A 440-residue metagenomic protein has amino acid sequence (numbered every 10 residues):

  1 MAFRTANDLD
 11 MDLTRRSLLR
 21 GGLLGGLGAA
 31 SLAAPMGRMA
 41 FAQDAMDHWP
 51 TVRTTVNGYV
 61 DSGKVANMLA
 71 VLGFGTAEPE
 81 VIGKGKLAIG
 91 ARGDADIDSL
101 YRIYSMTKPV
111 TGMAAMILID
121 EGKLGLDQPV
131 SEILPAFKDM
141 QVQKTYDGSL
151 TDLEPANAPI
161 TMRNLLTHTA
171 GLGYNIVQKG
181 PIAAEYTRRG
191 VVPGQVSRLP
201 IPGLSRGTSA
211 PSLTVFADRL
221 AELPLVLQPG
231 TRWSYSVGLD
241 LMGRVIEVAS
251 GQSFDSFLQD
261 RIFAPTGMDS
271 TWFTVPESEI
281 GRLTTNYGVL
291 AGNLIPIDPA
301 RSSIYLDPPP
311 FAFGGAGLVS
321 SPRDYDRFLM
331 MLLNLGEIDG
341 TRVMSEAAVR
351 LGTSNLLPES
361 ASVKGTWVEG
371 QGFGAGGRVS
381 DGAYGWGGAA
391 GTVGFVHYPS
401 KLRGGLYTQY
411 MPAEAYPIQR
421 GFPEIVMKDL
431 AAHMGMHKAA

Functional and structural regions predicted by a protein language model:
M1-S17, S31: N-terminal secretory signal peptides
A40-A42: Boundary at the C-terminal end of the N-terminal hydrophobic targeting segment
A45-I103, K123-G125, D139-T151, D381: Short, conserved catalytic-motif segment at the N-terminal edge
P50-N57, T76, R102-V130, L239-E247 (+2 more regions): Active-site SXXK
P79-V81, Q141-G382: Short, surface-exposed loop or secondary-structure junction motifs that flank catalytic or metal-binding residues
I82, G394, K401-M411: Short, well-ordered beta-strand elements
F311-G317, A383-F395, Q409-A413: Glycine-rich phosphate/pyrophosphate-binding beta-alpha loops
N334, I338, T353-V363, A413-A440: Short, gly/Ser/Thr-rich active-site loops of penicillin-recognizing serine hydrolases
